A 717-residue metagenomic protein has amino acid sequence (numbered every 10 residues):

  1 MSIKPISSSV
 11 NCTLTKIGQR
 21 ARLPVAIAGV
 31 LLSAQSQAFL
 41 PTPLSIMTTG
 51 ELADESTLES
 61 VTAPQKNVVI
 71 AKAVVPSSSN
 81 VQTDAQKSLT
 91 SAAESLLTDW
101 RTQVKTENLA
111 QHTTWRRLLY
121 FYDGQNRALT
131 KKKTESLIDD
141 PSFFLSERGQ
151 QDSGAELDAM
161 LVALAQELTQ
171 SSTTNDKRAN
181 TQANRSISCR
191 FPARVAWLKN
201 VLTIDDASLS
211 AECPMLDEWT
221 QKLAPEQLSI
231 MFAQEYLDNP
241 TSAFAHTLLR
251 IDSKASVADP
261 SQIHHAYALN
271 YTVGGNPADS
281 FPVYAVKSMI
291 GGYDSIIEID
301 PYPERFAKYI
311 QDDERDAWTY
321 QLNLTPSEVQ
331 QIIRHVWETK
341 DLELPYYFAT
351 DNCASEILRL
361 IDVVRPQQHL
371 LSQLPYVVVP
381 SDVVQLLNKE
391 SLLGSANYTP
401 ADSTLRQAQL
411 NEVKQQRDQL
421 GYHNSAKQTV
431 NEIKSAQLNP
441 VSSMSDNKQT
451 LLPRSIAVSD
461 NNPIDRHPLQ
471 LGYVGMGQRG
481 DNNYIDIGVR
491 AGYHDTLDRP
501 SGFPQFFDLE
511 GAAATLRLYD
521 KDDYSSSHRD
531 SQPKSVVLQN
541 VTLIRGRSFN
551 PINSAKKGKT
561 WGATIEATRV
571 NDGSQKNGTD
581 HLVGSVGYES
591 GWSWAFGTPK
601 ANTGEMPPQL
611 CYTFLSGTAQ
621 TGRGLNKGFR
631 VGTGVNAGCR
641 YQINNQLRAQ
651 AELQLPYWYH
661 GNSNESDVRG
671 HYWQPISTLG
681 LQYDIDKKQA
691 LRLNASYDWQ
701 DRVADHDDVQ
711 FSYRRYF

Functional and structural regions predicted by a protein language model:
M47-I70, V74-P76, N80-A179, A183-N184: Long, charge-dense tracts
L216, Q234, T350, A354 (+1 more regions): Outer-membrane beta-barrel initiation region
A224-D312, V489, A513-S525, R529-V541 (+3 more regions): Glycine-rich catalytic cores of cysteine/serine-nucleophile enzymes that process amide/ester linkages in cell-envelope
G472, I487, E510-A514, K557-A563 (+6 more regions): Transmembrane beta-strands of outer-membrane beta-barrel proteins
M476-G480, Y493-D495, A513-D522, R545-R547 (+7 more regions): Transmembrane beta-strands of outer-membrane beta-barrel pores
D481-I485, S535-V541, G578-V586, K627-T633 (+3 more regions): Residues that define the transmembrane beta-barrel architecture of outer-membrane proteins
V489, L679, D705-F717: Outer-membrane beta-barrel "beta-signal"
T496-S501, S548-K556, S593-T603, P608-Y612 (+3 more regions): Repeated loop/turn-to-beta-strand initiation elements of outer-membrane beta-barrel proteins
